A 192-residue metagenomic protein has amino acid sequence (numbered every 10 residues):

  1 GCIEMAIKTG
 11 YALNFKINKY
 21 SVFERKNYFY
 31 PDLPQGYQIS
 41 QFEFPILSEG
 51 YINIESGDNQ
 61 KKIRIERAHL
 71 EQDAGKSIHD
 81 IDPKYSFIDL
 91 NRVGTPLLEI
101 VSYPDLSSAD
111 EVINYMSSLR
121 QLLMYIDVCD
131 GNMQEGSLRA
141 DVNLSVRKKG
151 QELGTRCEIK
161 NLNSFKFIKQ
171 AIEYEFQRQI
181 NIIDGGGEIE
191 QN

Functional and structural regions predicted by a protein language model:
G1-N192: Basic, nucleic-acid-interacting segments
